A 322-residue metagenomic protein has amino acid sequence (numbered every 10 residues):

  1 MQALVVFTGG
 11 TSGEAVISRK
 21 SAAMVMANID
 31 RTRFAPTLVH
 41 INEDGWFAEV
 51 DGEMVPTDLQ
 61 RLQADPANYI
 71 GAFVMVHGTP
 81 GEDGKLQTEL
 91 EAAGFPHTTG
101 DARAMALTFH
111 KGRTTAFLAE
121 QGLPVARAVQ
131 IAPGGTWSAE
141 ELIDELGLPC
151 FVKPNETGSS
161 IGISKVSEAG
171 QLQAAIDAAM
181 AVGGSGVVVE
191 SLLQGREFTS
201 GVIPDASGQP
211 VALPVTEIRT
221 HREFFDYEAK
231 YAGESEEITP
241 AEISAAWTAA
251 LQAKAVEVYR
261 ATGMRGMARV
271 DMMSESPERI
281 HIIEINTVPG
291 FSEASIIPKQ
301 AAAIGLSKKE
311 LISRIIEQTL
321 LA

Functional and structural regions predicted by a protein language model:
M1-R103, L107-F109, R113, A132-E141 (+1 more regions): ATP-binding N-terminal substructure of ATP-dependent carboxylate-amine bond-forming enzymes
M1-T8, L62-P66, L107-G195, A206: Active-site nucleotide/adenylate-binding loops and adjacent lid/helix of ATP-dependent enzymes
P36, P96-H97, V125, C150 (+1 more regions): Hydrophobic beta-strand scaffold residues
G78, I218-H221, N286-K299: Glycine-rich phosphate/pyrophosphate-binding beta-alpha loops
S167-A253, S274-H281: Phosphate-binding site of ATP-dependent enzymes
S191, Y259-E293, A301: Conserved metal-phosphate-binding beta-hairpin within the catalytic cores of diverse ATP-dependent phosphoryl-transfer
E217-A268, K299-A322: Active-site "cap" helix and flanking loop/linker of ATP-utilizing ligase/carboxylase catalytic domains
